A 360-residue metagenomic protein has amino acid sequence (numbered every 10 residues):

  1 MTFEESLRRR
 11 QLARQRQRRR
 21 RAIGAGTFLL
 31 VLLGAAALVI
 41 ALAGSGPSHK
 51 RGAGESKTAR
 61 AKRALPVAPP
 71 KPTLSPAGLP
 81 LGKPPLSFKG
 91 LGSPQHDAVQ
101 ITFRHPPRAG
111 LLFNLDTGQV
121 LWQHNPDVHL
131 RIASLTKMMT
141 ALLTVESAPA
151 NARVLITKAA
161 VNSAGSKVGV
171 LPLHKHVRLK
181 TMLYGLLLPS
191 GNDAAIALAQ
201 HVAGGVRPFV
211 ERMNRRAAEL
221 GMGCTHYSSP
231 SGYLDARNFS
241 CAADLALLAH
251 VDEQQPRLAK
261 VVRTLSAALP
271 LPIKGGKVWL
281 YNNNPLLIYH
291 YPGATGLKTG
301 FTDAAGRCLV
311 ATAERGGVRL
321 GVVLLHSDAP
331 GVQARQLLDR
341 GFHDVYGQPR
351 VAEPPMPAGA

Functional and structural regions predicted by a protein language model:
M1-G26, A36-L65, D344-A360: Conserved SxxK-family serine transpeptidase/carboxypeptidase catalytic domain of penicillin-binding proteins
T2-E4, R8, K50-R51, K62 (+3 more regions): Active-site-adjacent loops and short helices of periplasmic peptidoglycan-processing enzymes
Q15, I23-G26, S163, V206 (+4 more regions): Hydrophobic alpha-helical segments and their boundary regions
R16, T157, T302: Residue-level signal for threonine
L30-V31: Nucleo/cytoplasmic regulatory scaffolds in medium-to-very-large eukaryotic proteins
A36-L38, A141, L183-Y184, A249 (+2 more regions): Alpha-helical structural signal
R60-R63, G223, L234-A360: Domain-terminus/edge residues, biased toward the C-terminal soluble/receptor-binding domains of extracytoplasmic
